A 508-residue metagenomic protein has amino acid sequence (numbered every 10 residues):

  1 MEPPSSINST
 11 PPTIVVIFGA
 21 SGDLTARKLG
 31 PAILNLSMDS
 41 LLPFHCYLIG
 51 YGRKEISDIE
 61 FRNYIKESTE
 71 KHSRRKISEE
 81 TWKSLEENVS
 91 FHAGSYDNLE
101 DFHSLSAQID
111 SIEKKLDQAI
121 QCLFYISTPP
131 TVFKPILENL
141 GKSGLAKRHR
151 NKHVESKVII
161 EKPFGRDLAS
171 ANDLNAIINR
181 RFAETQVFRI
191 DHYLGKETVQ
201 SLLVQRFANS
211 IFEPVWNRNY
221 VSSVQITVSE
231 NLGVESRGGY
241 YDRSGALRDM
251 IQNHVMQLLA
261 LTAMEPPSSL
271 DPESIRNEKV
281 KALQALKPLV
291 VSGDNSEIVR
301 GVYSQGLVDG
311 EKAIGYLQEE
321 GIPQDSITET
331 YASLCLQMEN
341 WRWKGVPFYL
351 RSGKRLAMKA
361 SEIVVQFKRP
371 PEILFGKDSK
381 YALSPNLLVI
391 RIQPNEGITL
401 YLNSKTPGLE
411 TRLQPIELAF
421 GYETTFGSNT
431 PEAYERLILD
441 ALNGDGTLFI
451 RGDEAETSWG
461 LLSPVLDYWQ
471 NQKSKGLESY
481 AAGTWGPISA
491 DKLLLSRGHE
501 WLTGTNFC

Functional and structural regions predicted by a protein language model:
M1-I160, F164-C508: Secretory/organelle targeting and membrane-embedding segments
